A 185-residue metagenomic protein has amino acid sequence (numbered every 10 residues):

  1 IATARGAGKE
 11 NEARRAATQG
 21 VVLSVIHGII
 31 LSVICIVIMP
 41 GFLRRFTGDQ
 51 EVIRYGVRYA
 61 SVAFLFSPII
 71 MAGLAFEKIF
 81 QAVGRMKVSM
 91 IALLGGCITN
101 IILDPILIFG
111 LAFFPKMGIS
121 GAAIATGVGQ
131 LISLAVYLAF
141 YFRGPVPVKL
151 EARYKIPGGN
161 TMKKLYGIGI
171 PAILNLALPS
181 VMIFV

Functional and structural regions predicted by a protein language model:
I1-P68, K116-I170: Short alpha-helical transmembrane segments in multi-pass integral membrane proteins
A2, G167-V185: Signature of the first transmembrane helix
A4-A7, A82-V83, K87, F113-K116 (+1 more regions): Helix-loop interface residues and adjacent transmembrane-helix termini in multi-pass membrane transporters, primarily
C35, G73-L74, N100, P179-I183: Functionally critical, cavity-lining and gating residues within the transmembrane helices of 12-TM secondary
C35, V88-M117, L131-Y137: Alpha-helical transmembrane segments of multi-pass membrane transporters and transport-associated inner-membrane enzymes
M39-P40, E77, D104: Interfacial helix-capping/hinge residues at the ends of transmembrane alpha-helices
L43-Q50, I108-M117, A177-V185: Helix-terminus/linker motif at the lipid-water interface of multi-pass membrane proteins
I69-L93: Membrane-interface junctions at transmembrane-helix termini in multi-pass inner-membrane proteins
